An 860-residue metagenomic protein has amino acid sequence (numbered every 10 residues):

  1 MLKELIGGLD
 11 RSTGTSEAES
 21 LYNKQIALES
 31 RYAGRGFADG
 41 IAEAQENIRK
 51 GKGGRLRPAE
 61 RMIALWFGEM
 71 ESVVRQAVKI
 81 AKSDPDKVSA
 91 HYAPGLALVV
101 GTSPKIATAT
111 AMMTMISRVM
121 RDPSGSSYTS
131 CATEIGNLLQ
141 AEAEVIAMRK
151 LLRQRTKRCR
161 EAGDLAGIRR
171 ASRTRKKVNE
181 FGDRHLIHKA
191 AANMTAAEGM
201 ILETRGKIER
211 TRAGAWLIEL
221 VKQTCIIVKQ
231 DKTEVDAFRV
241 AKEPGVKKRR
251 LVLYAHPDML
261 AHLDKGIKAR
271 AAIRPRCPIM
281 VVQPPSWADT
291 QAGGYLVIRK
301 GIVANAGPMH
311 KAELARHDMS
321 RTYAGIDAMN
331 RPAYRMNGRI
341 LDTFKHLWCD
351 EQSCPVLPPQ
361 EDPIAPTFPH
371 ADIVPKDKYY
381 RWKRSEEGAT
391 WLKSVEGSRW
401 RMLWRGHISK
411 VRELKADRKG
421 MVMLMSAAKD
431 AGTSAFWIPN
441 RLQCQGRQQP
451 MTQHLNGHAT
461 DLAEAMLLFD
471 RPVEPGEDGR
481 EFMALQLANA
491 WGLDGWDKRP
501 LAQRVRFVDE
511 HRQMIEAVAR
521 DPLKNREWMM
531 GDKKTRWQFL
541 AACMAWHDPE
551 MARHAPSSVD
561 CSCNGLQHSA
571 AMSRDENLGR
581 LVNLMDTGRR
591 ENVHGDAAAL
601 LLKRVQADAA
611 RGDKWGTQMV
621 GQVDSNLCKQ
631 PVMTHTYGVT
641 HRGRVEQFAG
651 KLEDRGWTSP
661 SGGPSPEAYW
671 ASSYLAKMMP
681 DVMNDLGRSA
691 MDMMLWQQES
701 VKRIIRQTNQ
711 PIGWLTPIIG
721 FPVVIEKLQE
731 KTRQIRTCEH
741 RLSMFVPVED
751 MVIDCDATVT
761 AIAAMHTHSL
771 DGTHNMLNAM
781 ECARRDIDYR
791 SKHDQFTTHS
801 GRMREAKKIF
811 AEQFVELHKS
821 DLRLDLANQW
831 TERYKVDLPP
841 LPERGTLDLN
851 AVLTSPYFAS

Functional and structural regions predicted by a protein language model:
M1-V632, G638-H766, E781-Y789, R804-K808 (+1 more regions): Non-catalytic nucleic-acid-binding interfaces of large nucleic-acid enzymes and RNP effectors
M765, S769-H774, N778, I787-R802: C-terminal, well-structured subdomains that either form a transmembrane helix-short loop-helix hairpin in multi-pass
